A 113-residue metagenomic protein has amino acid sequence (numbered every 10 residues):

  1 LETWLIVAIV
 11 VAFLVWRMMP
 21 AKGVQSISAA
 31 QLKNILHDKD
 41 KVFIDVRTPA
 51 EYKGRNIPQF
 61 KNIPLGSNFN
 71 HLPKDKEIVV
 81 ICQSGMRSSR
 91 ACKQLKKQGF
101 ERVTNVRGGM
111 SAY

Functional and structural regions predicted by a protein language model:
L1-V42, V46-K53: Flexible, polar/low-complexity N-terminal or interdomain linker segments that lie immediately upstream of folded
E2, K61-N68, L72: Short, composition-biased local secondary-structure segments
A30, R47, P64-G66, R107: Residues at the C-termini of beta-strands that transition into short coil/loop
H37-F43, P58-Q59, K76-E77: Short active-site oxyanion
F43, F60-N62, V103-N105: Conserved beta-strand scaffold positions in the cores of enzyme catalytic domains, especially in NTP/NDP-utilizing
Y52-P58, N70-P73: Short loop/helix-cap segments at secondary-structure boundaries that form the rim of catalytic
Q59-N62, K96-Q98: Glycine-rich, phosphate-binding/catalytic loops in enzymes
S67-Y113: Catalytic cysteine-centered active loop of the rhodanese-like fold, especially the PTP/DSP P-loop
